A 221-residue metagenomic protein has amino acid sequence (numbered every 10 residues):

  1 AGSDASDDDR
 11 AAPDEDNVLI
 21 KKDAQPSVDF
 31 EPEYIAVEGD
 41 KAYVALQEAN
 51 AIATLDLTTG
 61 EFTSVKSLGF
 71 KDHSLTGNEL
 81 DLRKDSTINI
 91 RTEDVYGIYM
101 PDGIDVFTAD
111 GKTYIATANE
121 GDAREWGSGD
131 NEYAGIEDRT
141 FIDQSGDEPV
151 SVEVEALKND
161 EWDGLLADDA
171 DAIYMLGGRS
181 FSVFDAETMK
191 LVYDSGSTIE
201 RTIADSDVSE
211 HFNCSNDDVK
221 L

Functional and structural regions predicted by a protein language model:
A1-L221: Beta-sheet-rich non-transmembrane sensory/scaffold domains
